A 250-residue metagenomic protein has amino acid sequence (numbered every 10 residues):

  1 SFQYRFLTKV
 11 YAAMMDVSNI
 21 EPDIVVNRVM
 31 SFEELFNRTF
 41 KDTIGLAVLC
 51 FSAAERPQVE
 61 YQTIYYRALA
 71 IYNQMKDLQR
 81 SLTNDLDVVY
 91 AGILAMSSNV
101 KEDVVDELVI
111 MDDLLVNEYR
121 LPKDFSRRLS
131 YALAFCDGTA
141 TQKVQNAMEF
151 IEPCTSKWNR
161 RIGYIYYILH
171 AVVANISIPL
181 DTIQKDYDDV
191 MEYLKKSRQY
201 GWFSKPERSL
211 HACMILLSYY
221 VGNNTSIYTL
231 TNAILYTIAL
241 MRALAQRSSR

Functional and structural regions predicted by a protein language model:
S1, N37, Q74-S81, D113-Y119 (+3 more regions): Short, recurring structural edge motifs at helix starts
S1-N27, S31-G45, T83, R208 (+3 more regions): N-terminal domain-start signal
R5-D16, I44-E55, L86-A95, D124-C136 (+2 more regions): Amphipathic alpha-helical elements of HEAT/ARM-like alpha-solenoid repeat scaffolds that form extended
I20, V59, N99-V100, D137-Q142 (+1 more regions): Alpha-helix capping and inter-helical loop/turn segments
P22-M111: Internal, hydrophobic cores of structured domains that mediate oligomerization or house catalytic pockets within large
S31, L35, L69-Q74, I110-L114 (+3 more regions): Non-catalytic all-alpha helical scaffold/repeat segments
V105-T155: Aromatic-anchored, glycine/proline-accented short structural segments that stabilize local strand-turns or short
G138-R250: C-terminal structured domains
